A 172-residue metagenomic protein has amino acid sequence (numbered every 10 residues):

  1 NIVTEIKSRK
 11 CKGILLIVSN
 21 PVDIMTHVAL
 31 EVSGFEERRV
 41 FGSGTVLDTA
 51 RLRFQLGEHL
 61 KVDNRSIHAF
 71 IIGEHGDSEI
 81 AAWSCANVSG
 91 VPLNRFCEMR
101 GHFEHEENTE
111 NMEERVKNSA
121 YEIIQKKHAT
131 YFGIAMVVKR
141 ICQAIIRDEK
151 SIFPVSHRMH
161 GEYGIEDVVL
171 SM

Functional and structural regions predicted by a protein language model:
N1-R53: Rossmann-like NAD(P)(H) cofactor-binding subdomain of soluble oxidoreductases
S33-R39, D48-M172: C-terminal substrate-binding/catalytic lobe of Rossmann-fold NAD(P)-dependent dehydrogenases
